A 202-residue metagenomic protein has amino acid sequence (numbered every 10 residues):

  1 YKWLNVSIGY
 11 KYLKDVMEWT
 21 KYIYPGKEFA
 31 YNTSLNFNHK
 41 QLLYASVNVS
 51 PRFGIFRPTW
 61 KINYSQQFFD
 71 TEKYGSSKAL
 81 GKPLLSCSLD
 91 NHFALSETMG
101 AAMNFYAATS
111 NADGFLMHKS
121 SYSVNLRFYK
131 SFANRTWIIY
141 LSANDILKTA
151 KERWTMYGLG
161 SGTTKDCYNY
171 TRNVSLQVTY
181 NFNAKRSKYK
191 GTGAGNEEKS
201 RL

Functional and structural regions predicted by a protein language model:
Y1, Y10, A45-F53, Y64 (+4 more regions): Residues on the lipid-exposed face of transmembrane beta-strands in outer-membrane beta-barrel proteins
Y1-K61, K73-S77, S86: Outer membrane beta-barrel strand-and-loop segments of large Gram-negative receptors, especially TonB-dependent
K2-N5, G54-W60, E97-M103, N134-I139 (+2 more regions): Repeated loop/turn-to-beta-strand initiation elements of outer-membrane beta-barrel proteins
Y10-V16, F53-I55, Y64-D70, F105-N111 (+3 more regions): Transmembrane beta-strands of outer-membrane beta-barrel pores
V16-P25, A30-N32, F69-K78, N104 (+3 more regions): Outer-membrane beta-barrel translocator domains and adjoining extracellular loop/strand segments of Gram-negative
F37-L43, A79-L85, S120-V124, Y170-V174: Residues that define the transmembrane beta-barrel architecture of outer-membrane proteins
I62, Q66-F69, G81-F132, L147 (+1 more regions): C-terminal beta-barrel architecture of Gram-negative outer-membrane proteins
F132-L202: C-terminal beta-signal and adjacent terminal beta-strands/loops of Gram-negative outer-membrane beta-barrel proteins
